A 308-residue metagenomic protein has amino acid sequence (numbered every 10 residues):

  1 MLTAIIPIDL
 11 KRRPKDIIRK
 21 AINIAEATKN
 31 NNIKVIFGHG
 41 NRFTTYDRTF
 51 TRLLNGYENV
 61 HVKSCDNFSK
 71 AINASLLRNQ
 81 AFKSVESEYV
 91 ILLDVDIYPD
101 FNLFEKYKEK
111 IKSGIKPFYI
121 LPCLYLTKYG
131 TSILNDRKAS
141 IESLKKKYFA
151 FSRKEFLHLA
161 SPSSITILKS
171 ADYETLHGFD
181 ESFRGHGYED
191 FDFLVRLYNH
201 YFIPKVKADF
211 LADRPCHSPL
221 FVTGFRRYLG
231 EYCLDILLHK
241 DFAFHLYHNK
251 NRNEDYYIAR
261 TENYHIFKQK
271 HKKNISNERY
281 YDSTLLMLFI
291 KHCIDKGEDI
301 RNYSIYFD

Functional and structural regions predicted by a protein language model:
M1-E26: N-proximal low-complexity "stem/linker" segments adjacent to membrane-targeting elements
M1-I5, K34, D192: Cell-envelope/extracellular polymer assembly enzymes that use nucleotide-activated donors
D16, G185-D308: C-terminal catalytic/acceptor-binding lobe
A21-D66: Acidic donor-binding segment of Leloir-type glycosyltransferases
F68-S84: Glycine-rich, basic loop-to-helix element that forms the pyrophosphate-binding segment of sugar-nucleotide handling
F82, D100-S182: Conserved catalytic core of nucleotide-sugar-dependent glycosyltransferases
V90: Short aromatic/hydrophobic "clamp" motif used to bind/position activated sugar donors
D94-Y98: The conserved acidic donor/metal-binding loop of glycosyltransferases
